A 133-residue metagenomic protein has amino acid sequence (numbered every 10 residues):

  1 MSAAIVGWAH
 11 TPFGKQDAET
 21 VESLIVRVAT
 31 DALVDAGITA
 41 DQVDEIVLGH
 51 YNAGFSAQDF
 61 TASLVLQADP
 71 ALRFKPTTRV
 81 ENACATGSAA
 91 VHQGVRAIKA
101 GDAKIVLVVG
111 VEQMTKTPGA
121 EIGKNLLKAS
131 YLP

Functional and structural regions predicted by a protein language model:
M1-E22, D31, L132-P133: Condensing-enzyme catalytic core mediating Claisen C-C bond formation in acyl metabolism
A4, Q16, H50-I105, K116-P118 (+1 more regions): Conserved catalytic cysteine-centered active-site region of acyl-thioester-dependent Claisen-condensing enzymes
V6-G7, V106-E112: Short beta-strand segments
H10, Y51, E112-Q113: Glycine-rich beta-alpha junction loops
E22-G37, T61-A62, A90: Short, well-ordered amphipathic alpha-helical segments that serve as non-catalytic structural scaffolds within diverse
G37-A40, A100: Alpha-helix termination/capping residues and helix-transition junctions
T39-E45, F74-P76: Short acidic capping loops at alpha-helix termini that bridge into adjacent secondary structure
